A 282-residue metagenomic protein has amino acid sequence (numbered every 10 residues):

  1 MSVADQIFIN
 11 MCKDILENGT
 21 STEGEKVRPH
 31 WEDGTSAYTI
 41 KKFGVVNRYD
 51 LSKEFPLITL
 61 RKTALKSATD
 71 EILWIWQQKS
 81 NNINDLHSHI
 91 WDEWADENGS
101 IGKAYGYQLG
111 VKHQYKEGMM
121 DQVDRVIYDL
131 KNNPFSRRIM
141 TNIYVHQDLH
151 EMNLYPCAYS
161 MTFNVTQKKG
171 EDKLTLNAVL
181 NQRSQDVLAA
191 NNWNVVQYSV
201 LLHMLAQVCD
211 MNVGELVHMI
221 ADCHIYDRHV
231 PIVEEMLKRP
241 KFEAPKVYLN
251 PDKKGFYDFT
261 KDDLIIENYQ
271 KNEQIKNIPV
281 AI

Functional and structural regions predicted by a protein language model:
M1-I282: Terminal, non-catalytic protein-protein interaction segments that mediate quaternary/complex assembly
